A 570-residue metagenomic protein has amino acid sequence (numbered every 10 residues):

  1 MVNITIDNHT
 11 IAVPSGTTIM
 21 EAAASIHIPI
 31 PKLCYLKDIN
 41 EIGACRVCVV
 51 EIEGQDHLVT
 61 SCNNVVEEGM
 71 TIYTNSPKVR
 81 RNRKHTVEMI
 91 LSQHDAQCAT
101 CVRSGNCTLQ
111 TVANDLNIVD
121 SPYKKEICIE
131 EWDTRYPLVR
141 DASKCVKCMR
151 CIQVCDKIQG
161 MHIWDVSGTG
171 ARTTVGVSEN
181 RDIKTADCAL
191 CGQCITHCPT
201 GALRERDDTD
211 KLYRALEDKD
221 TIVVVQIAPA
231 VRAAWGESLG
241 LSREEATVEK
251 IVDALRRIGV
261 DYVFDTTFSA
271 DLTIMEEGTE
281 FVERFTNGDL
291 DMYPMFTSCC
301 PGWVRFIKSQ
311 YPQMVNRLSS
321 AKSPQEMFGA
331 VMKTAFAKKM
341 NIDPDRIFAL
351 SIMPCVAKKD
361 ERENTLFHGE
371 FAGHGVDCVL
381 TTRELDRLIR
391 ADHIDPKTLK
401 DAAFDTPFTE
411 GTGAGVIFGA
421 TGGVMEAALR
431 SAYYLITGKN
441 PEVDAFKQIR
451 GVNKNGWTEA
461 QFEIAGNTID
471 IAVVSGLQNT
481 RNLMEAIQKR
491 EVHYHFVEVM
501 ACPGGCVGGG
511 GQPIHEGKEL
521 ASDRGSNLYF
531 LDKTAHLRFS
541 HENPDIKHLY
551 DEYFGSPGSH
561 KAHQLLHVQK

Functional and structural regions predicted by a protein language model:
M1-H9: Eukaryote-biased recognition of intrinsically disordered, low-complexity regulatory segments
I6, G168, I464-G466: A generic beta-sheet turn/junction motif
H9-S15: A short N-terminal beta-strand-loop micro-motif at the entrance of redox/enzyme domains
I11, D133, S143, A186 (+3 more regions): Residues that cap or flank secondary-structure elements
P14, Y136, V146, A189 (+2 more regions): Residue-level recognition of alpha-helix initiation/capping sites
S15-G69, N75, V79, R206-K570: Iron-sulfur-associated redox domains of electron-transfer enzymes in respiratory and anaerobic energy metabolism
R46-L190, T196, L203-D218, I222: Fe-S ferredoxin-like electron-transfer domains and their immediately adjacent linker/connector regions across
H162, I195, L385-I389: Mobile "lid/hinge" segments at catalytic clefts and subdomain interfaces of large enzymes
